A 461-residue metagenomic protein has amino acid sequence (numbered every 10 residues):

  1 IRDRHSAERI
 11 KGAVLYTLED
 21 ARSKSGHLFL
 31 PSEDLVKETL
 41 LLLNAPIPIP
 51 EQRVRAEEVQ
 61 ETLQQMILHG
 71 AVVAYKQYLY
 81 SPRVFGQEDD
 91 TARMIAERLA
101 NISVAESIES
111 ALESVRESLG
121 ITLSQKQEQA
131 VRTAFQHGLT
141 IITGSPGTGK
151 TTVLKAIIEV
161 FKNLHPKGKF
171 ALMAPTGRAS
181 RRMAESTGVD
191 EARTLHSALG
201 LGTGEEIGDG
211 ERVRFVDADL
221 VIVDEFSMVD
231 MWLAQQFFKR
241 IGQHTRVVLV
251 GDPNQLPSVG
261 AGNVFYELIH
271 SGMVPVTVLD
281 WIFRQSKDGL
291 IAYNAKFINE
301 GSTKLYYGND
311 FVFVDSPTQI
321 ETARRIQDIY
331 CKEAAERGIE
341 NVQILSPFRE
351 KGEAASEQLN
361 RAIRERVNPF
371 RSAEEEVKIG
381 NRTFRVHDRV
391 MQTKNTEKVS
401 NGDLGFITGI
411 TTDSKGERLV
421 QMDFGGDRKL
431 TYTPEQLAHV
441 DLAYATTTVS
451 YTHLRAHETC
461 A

Functional and structural regions predicted by a protein language model:
I1-S107: Accessory, non-ATPase domains that flank or precede helicase/AAA+ motor cores in DNA-metabolism machines
I121-T133: N-terminal pre-P-loop "Q-motif" helix
T133, V250-K398, T408-I410: Conserved helicase motor core of P-loop NTPases
Q136-T140: Pre-Walker A (Motif I) flank of P-loop NTPase domains
I141, T152, A156, V160 (+5 more regions): Conserved helicase motor core of SF1/SF2 NTP-dependent helicases
P146: The conserved Walker
G149: Conserved glycine(s) of the Walker
T452, A456-T459: Conserved small/polar residues in nucleotide/adenosyl-binding loops
